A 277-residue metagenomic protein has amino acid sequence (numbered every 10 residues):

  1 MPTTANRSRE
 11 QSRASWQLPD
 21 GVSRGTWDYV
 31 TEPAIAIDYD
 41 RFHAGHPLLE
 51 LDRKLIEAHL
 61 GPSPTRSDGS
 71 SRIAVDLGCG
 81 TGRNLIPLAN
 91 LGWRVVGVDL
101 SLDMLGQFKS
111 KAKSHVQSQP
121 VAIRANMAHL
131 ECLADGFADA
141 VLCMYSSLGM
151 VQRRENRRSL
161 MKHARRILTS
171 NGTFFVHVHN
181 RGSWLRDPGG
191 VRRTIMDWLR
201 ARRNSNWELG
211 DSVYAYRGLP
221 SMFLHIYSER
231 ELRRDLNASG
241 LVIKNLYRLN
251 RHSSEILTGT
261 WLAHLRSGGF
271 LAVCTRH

Functional and structural regions predicted by a protein language model:
P2-G69: Conserved class I S-adenosyl-L-methionine
S71-G78: Conserved class I S-adenosyl-L-methionine
G82-H129: Class I SAM-dependent methyltransferase SAM/SAH-binding core
C132-V141: A short acidic, Gly/Pro-enriched loop at the edge of an enzyme's catalytic core that lines a small-molecule cofactor
A140-E155: A short SAM/SAH-binding and catalytic strip from SAM-dependent methyltransferases
R158-S170: A short glycine-rich, Lys/Arg-flanked "PGG" loop and its adjoining helix->strand segment in the class I
F175-D235, N245-H252: SAM-dependent methyltransferase
G259-H277: Core SAM-dependent methyltransferase catalytic element
